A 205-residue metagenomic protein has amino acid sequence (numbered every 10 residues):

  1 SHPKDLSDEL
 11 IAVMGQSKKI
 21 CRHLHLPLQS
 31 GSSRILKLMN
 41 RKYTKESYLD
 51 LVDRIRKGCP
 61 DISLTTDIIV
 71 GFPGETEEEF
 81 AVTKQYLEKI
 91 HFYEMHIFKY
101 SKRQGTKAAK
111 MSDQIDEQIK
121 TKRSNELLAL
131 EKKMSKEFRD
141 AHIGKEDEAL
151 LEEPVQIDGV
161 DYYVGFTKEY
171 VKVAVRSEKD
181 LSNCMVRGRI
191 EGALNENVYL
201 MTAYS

Functional and structural regions predicted by a protein language model:
S1-E77, E88-K89: Conserved SAM/AdoMet-binding glycine-rich loop
D5-E9, R22, L28-M39, V70-E77 (+4 more regions): Flexible glycine/acidic-rich beta-alpha junction loops that bind and position SAM and/or redox cofactors in anaerobic
L10-I11, T83, V175-R176: Short beta-alpha junctions and helix-cap segments that line functional grooves
R22-H23, L36-K37, G58-T66, E78-A81 (+6 more regions): Extended hydrophobic-aromatic, low-complexity segments
L24, E46-K57, F80-A81, Q85-K89 (+4 more regions): Proteins enriched for Cys/Gly/acidic motifs involved in redox and nucleic-acid/cofactor modification
L26, D67, L87, M95 (+3 more regions): Conserved, mostly hydrophobic/aromatic
I35, I55, I69-V70, T83 (+3 more regions): Hydrophobic aliphatic residue packing
K110-S205: Terminal RNA-binding accessory module
